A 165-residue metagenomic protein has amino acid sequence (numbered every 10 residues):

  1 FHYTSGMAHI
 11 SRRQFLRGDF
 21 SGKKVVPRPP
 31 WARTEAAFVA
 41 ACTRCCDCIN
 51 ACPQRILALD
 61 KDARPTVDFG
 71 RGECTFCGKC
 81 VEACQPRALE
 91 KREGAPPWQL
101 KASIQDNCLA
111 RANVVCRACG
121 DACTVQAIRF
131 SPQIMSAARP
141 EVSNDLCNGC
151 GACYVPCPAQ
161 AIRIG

Functional and structural regions predicted by a protein language model:
F1-G165: Non-ligating segments of multi-cofactor redox enzymes
